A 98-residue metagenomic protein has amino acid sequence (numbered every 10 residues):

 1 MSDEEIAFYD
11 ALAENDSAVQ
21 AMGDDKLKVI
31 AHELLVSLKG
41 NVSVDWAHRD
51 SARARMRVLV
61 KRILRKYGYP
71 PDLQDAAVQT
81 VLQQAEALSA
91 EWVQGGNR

Functional and structural regions predicted by a protein language model:
M1-R98: Catalytic cores and motor modules of nucleic-acid processing enzymes
